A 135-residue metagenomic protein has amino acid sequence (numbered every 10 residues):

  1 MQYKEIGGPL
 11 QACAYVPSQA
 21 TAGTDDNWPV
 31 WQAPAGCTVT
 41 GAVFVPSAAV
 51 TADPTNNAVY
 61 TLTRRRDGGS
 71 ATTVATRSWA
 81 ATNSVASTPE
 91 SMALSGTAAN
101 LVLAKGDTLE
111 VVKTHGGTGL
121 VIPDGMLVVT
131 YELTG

Functional and structural regions predicted by a protein language model:
Q2-G135: Surface-exposed, low-hydrophobicity beta-strand/loop segments enriched in small/polar/acidic residues
